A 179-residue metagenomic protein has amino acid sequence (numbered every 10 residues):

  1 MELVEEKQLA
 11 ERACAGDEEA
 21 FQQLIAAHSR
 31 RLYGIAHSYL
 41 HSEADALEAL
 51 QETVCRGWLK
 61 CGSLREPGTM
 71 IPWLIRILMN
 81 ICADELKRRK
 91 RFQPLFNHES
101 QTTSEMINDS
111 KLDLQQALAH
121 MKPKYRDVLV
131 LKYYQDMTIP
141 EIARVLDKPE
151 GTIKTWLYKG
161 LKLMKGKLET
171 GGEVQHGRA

Functional and structural regions predicted by a protein language model:
M1-L3, R12, F96, I107-N108 (+3 more regions): C-terminal edge and immediately downstream basic/flexible tail or linker adjoining helix-turn-helix-like DNA-binding
E2-E6, D84, R91-L118, T138: Internal acidic/polar
C14-Q23, Y33-E52, R65, V145 (+2 more regions): Short, charged helix-capping/linker segments at alpha-helix termini
S29, Y33, V54, K122 (+2 more regions): C-terminal flanking helix
G34, E48-C55, L59, G68-N80: Structural recognition of an alpha-helix C-terminal capping motif at a helix-to-coil junction
L59-E66, R76-F96, K159: Arg/Lys-rich amphipathic alpha helix in sigma70-family domain 2
P72, M79, A83, Y134 (+2 more regions): DNA-recognition helix of helix-turn-helix
V128-K132: A short pre-motif secondary-structure segment
